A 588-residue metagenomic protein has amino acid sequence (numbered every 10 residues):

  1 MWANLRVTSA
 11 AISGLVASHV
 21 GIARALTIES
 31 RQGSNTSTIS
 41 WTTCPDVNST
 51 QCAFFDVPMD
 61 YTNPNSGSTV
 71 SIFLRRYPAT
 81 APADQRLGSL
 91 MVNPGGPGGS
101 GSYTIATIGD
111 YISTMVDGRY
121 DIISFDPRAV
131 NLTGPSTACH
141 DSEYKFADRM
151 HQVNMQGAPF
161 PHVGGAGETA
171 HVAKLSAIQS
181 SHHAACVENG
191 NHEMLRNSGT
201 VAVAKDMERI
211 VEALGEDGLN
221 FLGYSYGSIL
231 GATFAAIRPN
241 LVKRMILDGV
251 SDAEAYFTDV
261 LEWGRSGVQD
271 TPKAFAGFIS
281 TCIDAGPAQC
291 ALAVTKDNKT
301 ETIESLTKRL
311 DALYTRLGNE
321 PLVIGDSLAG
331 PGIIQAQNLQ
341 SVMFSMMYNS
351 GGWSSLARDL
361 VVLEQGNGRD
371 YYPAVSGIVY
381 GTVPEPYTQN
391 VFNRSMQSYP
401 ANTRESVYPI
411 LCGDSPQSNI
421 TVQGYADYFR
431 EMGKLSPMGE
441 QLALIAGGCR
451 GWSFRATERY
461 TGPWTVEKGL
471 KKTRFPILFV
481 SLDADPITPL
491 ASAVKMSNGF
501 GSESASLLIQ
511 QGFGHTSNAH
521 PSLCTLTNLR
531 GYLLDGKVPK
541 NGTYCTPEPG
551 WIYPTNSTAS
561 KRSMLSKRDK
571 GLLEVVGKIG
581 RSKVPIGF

Functional and structural regions predicted by a protein language model:
M1-T27, L247: Fungal secretory targeting signals
I28-L339, P409-F588: Gly/Pro-rich cap/lid or specificity-loop segments adjacent to the active site
G96, L363-G366: Short edge-strand/loop segments of extracellular domains
E193-M194, V342-S345, S398: Second-shell loop/turn segments in exported
G332-V362: P-loop NTPase catalytic cores that bind/hydrolyze ATP
G352-S355, G366-D370, T403, S415: Glycine-rich, aromatic-lined ligand/substrate-binding cores of catalytic and carbohydrate-binding domains
Q365-T382: Amphipathic alpha-helical substructures
Y380-Q389, N393, Q397-E405: Extended, H/D-rich, highly charged conserved domains that either
